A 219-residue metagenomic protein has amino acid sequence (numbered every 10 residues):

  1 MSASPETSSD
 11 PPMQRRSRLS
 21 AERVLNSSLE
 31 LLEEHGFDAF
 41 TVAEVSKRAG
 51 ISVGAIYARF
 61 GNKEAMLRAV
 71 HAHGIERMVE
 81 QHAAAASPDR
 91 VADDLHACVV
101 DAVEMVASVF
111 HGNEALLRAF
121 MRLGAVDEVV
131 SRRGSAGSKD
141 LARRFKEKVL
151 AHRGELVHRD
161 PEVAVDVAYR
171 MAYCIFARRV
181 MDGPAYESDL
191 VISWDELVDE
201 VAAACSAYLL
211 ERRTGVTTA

Functional and structural regions predicted by a protein language model:
M1-L19, P184-A185, R213-A219: N-terminal intrinsically disordered/low-complexity leader segments
S8, P12, A72-C98, L117-R118: Amphipathic alpha-helical linker/stalk segments
R23, L31-A65, A69: Helix-turn-helix
V24-L32, G74, M78, V106 (+2 more regions): Short hydrophobic clusters on alpha-helical segments that form packing/core surfaces in small helical domains
L67-G74, G124, G134-G137, L141: Alpha-helical DNA-contacting segments of helix-turn-helix folds
A69, A83-G112, V165-A168, V198: Hydrophobic alpha-helical connector segments
A86-A92, G112, L117-R118, L123-E128 (+2 more regions): Hydrophobic alpha-helical bundle segments that form small-molecule/ligand-binding pockets
R118, A151-A202, R212-A219: Hydrophobic/aromatic-rich alpha-helical bundle segments in the mid-to-C-terminal region
